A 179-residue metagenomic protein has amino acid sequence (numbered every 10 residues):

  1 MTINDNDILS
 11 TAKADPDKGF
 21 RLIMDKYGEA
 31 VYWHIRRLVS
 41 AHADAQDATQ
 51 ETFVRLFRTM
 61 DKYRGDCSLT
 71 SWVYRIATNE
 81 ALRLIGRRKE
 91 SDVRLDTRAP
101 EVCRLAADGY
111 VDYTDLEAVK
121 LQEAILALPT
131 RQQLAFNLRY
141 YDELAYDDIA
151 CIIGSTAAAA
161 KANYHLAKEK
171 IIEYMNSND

Functional and structural regions predicted by a protein language model:
M1-A30, R37, L126, D148 (+3 more regions): N-terminal module of bacterial RNA polymerase sigma factors
T2-D5, S91-L121: Internal acidic/polar
K13-A14, S40-A41, E51-S68, R87-K89: Sigma70-family region 2
I23-D25, H34, N137-R139, L144: Short alpha-helical segment immediately N-terminal to, or the first helix within, an HTH/HTH-like DNA-binding domain
M24-G28, Y74, T114, A118 (+2 more regions): Amphipathic, non-transmembrane alpha-helical scaffold segments
W33, D47-V54, C67-N79: Structural recognition of an alpha-helix C-terminal capping motif at a helix-to-coil junction
D61-G65, R75-L95: Arg/Lys-rich amphipathic alpha helix in sigma70-family domain 2
L82, A124, Q132, L138-Y141 (+2 more regions): DNA-recognition helix of helix-turn-helix
